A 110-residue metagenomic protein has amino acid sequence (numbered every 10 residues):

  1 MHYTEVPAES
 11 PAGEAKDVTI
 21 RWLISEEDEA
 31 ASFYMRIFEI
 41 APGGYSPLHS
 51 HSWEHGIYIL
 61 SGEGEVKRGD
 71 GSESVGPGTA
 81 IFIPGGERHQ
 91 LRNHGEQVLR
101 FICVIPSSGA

Functional and structural regions predicted by a protein language model:
M1-S32: A short, N-terminal "cap"/entry segment at the start of jelly-roll beta-barrel domains of the cupin/DSBH fold
R36-H51: Conserved short histidine dyad/triad with adjacent acidic residue
G44, S52-W53, G71, E87-R88 (+1 more regions): A generic "binding-loop/recognition-motif" signal
Y45-P47, E65, I81, G85-L91: Histidine-centered metal-chelating micro-motifs
W53-G64: Glycine- and acidic-residue-biased ligand/ion/polar-headgroup-sensing regions
G71-G85: Short acidic-glycine-tyrosine-enriched beta hairpin
G85-A110: Ligand-binding loop in jelly-roll beta-barrel domains
